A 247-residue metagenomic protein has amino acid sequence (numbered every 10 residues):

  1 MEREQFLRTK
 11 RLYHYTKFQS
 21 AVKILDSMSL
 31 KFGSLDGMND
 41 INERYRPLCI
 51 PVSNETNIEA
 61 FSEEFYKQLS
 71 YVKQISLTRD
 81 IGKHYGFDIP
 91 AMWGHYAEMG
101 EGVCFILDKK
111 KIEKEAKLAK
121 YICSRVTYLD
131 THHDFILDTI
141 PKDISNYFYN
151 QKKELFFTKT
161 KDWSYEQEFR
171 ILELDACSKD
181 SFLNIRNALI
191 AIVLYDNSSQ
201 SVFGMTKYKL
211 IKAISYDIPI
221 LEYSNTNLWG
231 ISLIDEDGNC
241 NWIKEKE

Functional and structural regions predicted by a protein language model:
M1-E247: Partner-binding and oligomerization surfaces adjacent to conserved cores of proteins that assemble macromolecular
